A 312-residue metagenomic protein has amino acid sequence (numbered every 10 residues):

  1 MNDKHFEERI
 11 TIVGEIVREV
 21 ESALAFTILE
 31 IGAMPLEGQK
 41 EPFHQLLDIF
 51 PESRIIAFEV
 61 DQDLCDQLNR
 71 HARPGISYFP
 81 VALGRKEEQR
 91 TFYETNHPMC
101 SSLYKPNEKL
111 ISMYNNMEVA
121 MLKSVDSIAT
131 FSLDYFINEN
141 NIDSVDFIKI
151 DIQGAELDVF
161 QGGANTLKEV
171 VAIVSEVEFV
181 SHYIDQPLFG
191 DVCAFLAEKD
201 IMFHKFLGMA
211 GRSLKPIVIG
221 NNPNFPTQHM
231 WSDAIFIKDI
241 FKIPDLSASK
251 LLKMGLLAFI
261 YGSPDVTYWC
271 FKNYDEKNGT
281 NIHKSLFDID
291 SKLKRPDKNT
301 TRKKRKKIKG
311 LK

Functional and structural regions predicted by a protein language model:
M1-K312: Phosphate/nucleotide-binding beta-alpha loop and adjacent structural elements of enzyme active sites
